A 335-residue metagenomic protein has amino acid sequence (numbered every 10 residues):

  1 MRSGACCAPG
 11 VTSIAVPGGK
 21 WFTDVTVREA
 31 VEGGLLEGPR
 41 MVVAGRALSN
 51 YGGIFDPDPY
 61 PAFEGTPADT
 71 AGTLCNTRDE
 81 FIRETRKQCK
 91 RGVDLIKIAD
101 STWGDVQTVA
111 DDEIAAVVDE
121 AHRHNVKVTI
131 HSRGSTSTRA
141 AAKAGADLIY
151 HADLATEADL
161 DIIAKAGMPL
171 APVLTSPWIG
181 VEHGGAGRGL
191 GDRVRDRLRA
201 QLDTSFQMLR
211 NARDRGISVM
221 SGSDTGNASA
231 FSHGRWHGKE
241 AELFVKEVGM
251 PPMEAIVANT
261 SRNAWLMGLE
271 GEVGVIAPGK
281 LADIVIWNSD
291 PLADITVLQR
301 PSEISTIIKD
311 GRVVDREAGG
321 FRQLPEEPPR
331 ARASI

Functional and structural regions predicted by a protein language model:
M1-K127, D159-D192: Divalent-metal coordination cores built from histidine and acidic residues
C6, G10, I14-A15, I96 (+4 more regions): Hydrophobic residues within beta-strands of alpha/beta enzymes
G10, M41, G92, A121 (+10 more regions): Divalent metal-coordination and catalytic microenvironments
D24, T108, T138-A144, S176-G189 (+4 more regions): Histidine/acidic-residue-rich catalytic or RNA/ligand-binding cores of hydrolases and nuclease-related proteins
G92-V93, R139-D159, E240-E254: Structural recognition of alpha->loop->beta junctions
R123, R193, D203-D290: His/Asp/Glu-enriched, well-ordered alpha-helical/loop segment that forms or immediately abuts the divalent-metal
P278-P325: C-terminal cap of metal-dependent C-N hydrolases
